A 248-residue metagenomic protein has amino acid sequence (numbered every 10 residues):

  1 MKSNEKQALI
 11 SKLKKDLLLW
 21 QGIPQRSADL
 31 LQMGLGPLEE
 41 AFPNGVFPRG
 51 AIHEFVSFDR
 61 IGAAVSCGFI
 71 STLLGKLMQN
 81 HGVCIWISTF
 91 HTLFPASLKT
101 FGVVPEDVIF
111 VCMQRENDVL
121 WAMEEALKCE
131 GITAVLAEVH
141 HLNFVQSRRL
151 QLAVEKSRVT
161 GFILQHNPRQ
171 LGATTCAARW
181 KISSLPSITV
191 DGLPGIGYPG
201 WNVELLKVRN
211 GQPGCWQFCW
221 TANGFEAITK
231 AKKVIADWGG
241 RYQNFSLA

Functional and structural regions predicted by a protein language model:
M1-W86, K207, G211, Q217 (+2 more regions): Detector for small/aliphatic-rich hydrophobic stretches
L38, F55, V108, V135 (+2 more regions): Conserved RecA-like P-loop NTPase ATPase core
L73, F101-V103, Q151-A153, W220: Short, solvent-exposed amphipathic alpha-helical segments in soluble enzyme and RNA/protein-processing domains
M78-Q79, L152-V159, I196, N210: Arginine/glycine-rich "motif VI" loop of SF2 helicases in the C-terminal RecA-like domain
H81-T133, A137, H141-V145, E155: Conserved nucleotide-cofactor-binding alpha/beta core module
S97-L98, W121, S147-R148, A173-T175 (+1 more regions): Short, well-ordered secondary-structure micro-motifs
G131-C176: A contiguous pocket-lining binding segment that forms or flanks enzyme active sites
P168-T229, V234: Phosphate-binding/switch region of NTP-binding enzymes
